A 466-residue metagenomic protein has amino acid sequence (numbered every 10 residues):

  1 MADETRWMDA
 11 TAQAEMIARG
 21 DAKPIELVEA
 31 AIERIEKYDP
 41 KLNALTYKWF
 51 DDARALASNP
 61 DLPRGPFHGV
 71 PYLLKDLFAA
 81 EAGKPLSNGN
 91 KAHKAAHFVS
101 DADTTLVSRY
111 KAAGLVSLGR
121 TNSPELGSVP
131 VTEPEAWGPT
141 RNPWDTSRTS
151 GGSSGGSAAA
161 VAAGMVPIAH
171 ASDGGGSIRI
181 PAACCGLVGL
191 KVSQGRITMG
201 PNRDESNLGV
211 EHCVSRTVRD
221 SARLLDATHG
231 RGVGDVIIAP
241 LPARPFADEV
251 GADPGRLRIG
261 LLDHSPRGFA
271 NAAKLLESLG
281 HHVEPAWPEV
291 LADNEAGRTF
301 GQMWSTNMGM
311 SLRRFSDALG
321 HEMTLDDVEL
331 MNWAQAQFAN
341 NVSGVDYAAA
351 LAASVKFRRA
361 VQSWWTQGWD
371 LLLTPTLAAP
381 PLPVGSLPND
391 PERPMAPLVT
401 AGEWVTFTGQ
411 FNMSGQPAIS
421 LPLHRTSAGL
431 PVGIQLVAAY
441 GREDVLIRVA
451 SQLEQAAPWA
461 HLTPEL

Functional and structural regions predicted by a protein language model:
M1-D52, S265, S278-G280, N340-N341 (+1 more regions): An N-terminal boundary/leader segment
G20, G69, K75, A112 (+4 more regions): Glycine-rich, small-residue loops and helix-cap segments that act as flexible hinges at active-site edges
D21-E29, S58, T104, P245-E249 (+3 more regions): Acyltransferase
A53-A55, N59-E135: Acidic/His- and Gly-rich active-site-bordering loop/insert found across diverse amide/peptide-bond hydrolases
F67-A92, G251-L262, Q302-Q362, A379 (+2 more regions): Short helix-loop capping/hinge segments that flank enzyme active sites or metal/cofactor-binding pockets
H93-S100, D145-R148, R393-V405: A short acidic, glycine-rich active-site loop that binds or catalyzes chemistry on phosphate/adenosine moieties
S100-G232, N412-H424, A428-G433: Short glycine/serine-rich loop segments
V188-A272, A318, E322, A456-L466: A short helix-breaking turn/cap at a secondary-structure junction
